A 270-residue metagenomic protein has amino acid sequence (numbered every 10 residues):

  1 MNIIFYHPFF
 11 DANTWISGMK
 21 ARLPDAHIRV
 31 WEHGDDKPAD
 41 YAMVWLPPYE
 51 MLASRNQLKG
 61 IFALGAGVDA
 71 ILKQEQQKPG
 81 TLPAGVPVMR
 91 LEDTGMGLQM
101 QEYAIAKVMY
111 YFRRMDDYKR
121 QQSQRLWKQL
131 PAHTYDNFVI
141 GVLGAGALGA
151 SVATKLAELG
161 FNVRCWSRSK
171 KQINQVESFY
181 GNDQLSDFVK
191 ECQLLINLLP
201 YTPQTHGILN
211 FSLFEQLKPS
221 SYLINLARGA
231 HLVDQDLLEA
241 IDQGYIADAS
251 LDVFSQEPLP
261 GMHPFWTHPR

Functional and structural regions predicted by a protein language model:
M1-A39: N-terminal glycine-/charge-rich "phosphate-binding" loop or analogous flexible N-terminal tail
H27-P38, E50-L52, Q175-C192: Short acidic low-complexity segments
D40-K119: Phosphate/diphosphate ligand-binding glycine-rich loop within oxidoreductases
M51-Q57, Q74-A84, F214-P219, A240-Y245 (+1 more regions): Short, conserved loop/helix-junction motifs that constitute active-site signature segments in enzyme catalytic cores
M89, Y118-S151, S178: Glycine-rich NAD(P)-binding loop of Rossmann-like domains
A153, A157, I241-D242: Gly/Ala-rich phosphate-binding loop of Rossmann-like dinucleotide-binding domains, activating on the conserved
E158-Q175: NAD(P)-binding Rossmann-fold cofactor-contacting core
K170-P264: Rossmann-like adenosine-cofactor binding region
